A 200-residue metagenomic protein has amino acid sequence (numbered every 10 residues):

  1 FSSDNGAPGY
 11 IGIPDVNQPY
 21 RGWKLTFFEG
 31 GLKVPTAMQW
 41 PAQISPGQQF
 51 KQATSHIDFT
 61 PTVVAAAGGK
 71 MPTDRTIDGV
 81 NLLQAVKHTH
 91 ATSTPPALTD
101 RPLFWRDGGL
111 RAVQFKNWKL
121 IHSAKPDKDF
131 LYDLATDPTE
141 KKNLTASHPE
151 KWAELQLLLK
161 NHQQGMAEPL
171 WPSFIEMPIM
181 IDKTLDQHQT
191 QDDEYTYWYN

Functional and structural regions predicted by a protein language model:
F1-G12: Metal-dependent active-site segment of extracytoplasmic phospho-/sulfohydrolases and closely related
F1-S3, T36, F59-V64, Y132 (+1 more regions): Beta-strand elements within well-structured catalytic alpha/beta cores of enzymes that handle phosphate/sulfate esters
S3, M38, T54, P72-T73 (+4 more regions): Glycine-enriched catalytic-core subsegment of oxygenase/oxidase enzymes
G9-Y10, V16-T76, V80-P95: Substrate-binding rim/cap in mid-to-C-terminal beta-strand-loop elements of soluble/periplasmic
K24-L32, A97, R101-A146, Q156 (+1 more regions): C-terminal, low-complexity/hydrophilic appendages and adjacent surface loops of extracellular/periplasmic anionic
F59, P126-K128, L134, T139-N200: Long, internal low-complexity/basic segments
